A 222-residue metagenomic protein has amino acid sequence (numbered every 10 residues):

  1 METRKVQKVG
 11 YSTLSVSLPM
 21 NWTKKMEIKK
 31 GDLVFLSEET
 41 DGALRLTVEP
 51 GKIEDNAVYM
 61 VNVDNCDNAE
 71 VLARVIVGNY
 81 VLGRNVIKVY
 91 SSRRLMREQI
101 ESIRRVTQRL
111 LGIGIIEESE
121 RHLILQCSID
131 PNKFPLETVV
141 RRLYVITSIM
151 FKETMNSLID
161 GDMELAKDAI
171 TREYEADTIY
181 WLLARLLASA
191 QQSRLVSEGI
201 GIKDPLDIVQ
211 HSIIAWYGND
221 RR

Functional and structural regions predicted by a protein language model:
E2-V6, Y11-T13, S17-R222: Cytosolic, long alpha-helical scaffolding segments
